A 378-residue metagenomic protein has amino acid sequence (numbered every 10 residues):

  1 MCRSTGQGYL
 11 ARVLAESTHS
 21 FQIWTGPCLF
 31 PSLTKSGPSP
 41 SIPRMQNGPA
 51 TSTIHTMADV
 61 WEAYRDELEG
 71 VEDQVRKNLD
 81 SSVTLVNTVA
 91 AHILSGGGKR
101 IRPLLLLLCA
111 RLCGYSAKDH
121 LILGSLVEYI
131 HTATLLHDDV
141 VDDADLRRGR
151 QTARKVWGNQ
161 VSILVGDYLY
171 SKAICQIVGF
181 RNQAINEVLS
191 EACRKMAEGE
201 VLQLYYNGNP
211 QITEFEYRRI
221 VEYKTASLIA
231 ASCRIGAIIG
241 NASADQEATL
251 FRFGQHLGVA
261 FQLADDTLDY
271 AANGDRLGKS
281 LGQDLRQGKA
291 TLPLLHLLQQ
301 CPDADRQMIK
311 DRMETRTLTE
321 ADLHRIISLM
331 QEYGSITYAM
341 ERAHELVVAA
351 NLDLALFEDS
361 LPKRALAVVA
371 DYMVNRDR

Functional and structural regions predicted by a protein language model:
C2, Y9, L14-A15, F21-W24 (+1 more regions): All-alpha prenyltransferase/terpene-synthase fold signal
